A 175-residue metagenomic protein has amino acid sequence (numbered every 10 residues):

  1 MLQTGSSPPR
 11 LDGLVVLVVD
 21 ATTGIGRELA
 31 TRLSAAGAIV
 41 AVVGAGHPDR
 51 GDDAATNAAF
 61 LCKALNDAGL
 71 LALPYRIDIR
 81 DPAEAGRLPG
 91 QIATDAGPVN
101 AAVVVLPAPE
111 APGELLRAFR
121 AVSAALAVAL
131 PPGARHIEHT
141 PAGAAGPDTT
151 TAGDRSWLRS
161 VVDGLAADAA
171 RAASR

Functional and structural regions predicted by a protein language model:
M1-G97, A108-A111, R171-R175: Short-chain dehydrogenase/reductase
A21-G24, E28, Y75-A170: Rossmann-like short-chain dehydrogenase/reductase
